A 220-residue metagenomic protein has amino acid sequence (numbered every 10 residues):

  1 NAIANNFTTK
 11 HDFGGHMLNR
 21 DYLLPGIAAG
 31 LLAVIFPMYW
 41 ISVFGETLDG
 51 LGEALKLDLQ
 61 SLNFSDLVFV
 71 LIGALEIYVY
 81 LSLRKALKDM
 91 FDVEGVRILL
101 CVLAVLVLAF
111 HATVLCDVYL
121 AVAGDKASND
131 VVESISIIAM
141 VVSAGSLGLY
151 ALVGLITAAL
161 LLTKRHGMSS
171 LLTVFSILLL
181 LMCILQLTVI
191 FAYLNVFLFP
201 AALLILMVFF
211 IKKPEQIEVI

Functional and structural regions predicted by a protein language model:
F7, G15-V219: Hydrophobic, aromatic-enriched alpha-helical segments typical of multi-pass transmembrane helices
